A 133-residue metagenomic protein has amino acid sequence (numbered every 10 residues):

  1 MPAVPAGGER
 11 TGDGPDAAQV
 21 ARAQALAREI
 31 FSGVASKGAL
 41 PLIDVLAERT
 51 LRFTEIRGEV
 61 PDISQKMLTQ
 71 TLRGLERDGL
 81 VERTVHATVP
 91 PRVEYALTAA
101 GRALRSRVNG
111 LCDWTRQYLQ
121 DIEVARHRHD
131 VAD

Functional and structural regions predicted by a protein language model:
P2-T11, R22, D44, R105-D133: Amphipathic alpha-helical dimerization/coiled-coil segments that flank or bridge DNA-binding/regulatory modules
D13-G14, E76: Short, motif-level signal for alpha-helix interfacial/capping segments enriched in acidic residues and aromatics/proline
D16-A18: Short, flexible loop segments at the rims of nucleotide/cofactor-binding pockets, characterized by
V20-M67, E94, R102: N-terminal helix-turn-helix DNA-binding core of bacterial DNA-binding proteins
R49-T50, I63, L75, C112 (+1 more regions): The DNA-recognition helices of helix-turn-helix-type DNA-binding domains
F53-P90: Canonical helix-turn-helix DNA-binding module
A87-G110: Basic, amphipathic "hinge/linker" alpha-helix immediately C-terminal to the N-terminal HTH DNA-binding motif
